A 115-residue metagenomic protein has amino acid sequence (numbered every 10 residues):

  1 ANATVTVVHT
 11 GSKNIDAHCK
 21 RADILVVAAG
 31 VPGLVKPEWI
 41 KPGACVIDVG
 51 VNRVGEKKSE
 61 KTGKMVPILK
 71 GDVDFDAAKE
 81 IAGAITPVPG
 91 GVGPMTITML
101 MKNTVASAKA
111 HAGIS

Functional and structural regions predicted by a protein language model:
A1-C45, V49, K57, V66-P67 (+1 more regions): Glycine-rich phosphate/diphosphate-binding loop of Rossmann-like nucleotide-binding domains
K36, I114-S115: Flexible, glycine/charged-enriched surface loops at secondary-structure junctions
I47-I114: Rossmann-fold NAD(P)-binding glycine/threonine-rich loop
